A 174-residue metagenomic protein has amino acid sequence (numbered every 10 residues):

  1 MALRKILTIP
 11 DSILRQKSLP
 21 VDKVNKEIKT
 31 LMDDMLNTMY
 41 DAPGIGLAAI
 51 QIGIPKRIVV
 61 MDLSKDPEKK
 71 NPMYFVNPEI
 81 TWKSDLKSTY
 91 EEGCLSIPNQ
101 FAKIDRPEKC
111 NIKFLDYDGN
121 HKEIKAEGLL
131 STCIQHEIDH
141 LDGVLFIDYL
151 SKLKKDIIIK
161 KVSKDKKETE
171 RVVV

Functional and structural regions predicted by a protein language model:
M1-V174: Positively charged
